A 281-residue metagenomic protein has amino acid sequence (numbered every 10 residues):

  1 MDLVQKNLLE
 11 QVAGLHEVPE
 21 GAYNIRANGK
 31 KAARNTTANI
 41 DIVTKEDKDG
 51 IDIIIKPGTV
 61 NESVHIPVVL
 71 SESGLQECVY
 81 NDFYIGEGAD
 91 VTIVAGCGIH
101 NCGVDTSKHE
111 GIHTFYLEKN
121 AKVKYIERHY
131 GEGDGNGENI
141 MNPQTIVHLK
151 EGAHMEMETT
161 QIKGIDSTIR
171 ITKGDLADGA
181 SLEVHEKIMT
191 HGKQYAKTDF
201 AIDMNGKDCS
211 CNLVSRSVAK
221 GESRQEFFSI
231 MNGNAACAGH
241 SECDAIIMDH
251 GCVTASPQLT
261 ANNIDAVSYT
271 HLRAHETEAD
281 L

Functional and structural regions predicted by a protein language model:
M1-A38: Short, Gly/Pro- and small/polar-rich lid/capping loops
N24, A33-L272: Conserved beta-strand/loop scaffold segments within soluble protein domains that form the structured core and edges
H271-A274, E278-L281: Single conserved hydrophobic/aromatic residue that forms the stacking wall/gate of nucleotide- or nucleobase-binding
